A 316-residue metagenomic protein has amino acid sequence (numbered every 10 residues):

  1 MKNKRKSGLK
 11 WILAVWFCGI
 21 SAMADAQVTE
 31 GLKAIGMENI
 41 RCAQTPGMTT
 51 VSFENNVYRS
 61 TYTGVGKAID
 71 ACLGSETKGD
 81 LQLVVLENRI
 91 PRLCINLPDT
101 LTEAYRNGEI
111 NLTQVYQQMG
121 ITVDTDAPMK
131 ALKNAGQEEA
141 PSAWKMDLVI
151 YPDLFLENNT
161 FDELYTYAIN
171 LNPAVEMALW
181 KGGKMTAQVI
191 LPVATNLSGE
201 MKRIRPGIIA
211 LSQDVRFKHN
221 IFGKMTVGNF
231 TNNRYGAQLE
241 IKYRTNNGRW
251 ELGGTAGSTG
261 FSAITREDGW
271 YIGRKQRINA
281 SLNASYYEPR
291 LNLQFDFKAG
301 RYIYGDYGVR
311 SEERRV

Functional and structural regions predicted by a protein language model:
V15-A24: Hydrophobic h-region of N-terminal signal peptides that target proteins for export in Gram-negative bacteria
Q27-A210, G273: Outer-membrane beta-barrel initiation region
T50-S52, L148-T160, M185-V193, K218-F230 (+2 more regions): Transmembrane beta-strand segments that form the barrel wall of outer-membrane beta-barrel proteins
A140-W144, M177-K181, V215-H219, N229-T231 (+3 more regions): Outer-membrane beta-barrel strand-turn architecture
P141, L164-A168, K202-P206, R216-K218 (+3 more regions): Transmembrane beta-barrel outer-membrane domains
D162, S198-M201, G236-E240, T265-Y271 (+1 more regions): Outer-membrane beta-barrel translocator domains and adjoining extracellular loop/strand segments of Gram-negative
I169-P173, G207-L211, I221, Y235-L239 (+2 more regions): Hydrophobic, lipid-facing positions within transmembrane beta-strands of outer-membrane proteins
R314-V316: Conserved small/polar residues in nucleotide/adenosyl-binding loops
